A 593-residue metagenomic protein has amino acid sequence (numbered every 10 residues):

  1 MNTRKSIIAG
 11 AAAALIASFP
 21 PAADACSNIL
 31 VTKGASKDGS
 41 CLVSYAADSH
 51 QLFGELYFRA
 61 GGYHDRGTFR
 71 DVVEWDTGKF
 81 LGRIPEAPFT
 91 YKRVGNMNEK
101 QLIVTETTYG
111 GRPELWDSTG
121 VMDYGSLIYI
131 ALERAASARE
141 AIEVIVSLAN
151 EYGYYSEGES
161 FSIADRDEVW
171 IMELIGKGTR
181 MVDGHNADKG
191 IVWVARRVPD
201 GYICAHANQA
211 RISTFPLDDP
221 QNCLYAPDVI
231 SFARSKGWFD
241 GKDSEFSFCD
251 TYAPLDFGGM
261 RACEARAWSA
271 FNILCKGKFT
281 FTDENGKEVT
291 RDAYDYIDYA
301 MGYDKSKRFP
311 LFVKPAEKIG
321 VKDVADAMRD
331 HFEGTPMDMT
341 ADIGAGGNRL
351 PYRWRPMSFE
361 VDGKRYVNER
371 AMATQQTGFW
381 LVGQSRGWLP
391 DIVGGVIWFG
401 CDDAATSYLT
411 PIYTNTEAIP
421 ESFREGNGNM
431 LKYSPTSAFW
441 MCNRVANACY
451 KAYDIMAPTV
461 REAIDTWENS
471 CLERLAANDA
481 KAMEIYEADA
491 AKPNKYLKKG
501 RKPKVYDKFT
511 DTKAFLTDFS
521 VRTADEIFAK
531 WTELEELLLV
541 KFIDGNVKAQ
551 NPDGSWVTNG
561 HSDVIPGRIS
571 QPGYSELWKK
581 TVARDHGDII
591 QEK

Functional and structural regions predicted by a protein language model:
M1-A9: Bacterial N-terminal signal peptides that target proteins for export
G10-S18: Bacterial N-terminal signal peptides
F19-A25: Sec/Tat signal peptide C-region and signal peptidase I cleavage site
C26-Y124, V144-K307, K314-A316: A contiguous strand-loop segment
W116-S118, S126-A135: Second-shell loop/turn segments in exported
R234-G400: Glycine-rich, aromatic-lined ligand/substrate-binding cores of catalytic and carbohydrate-binding domains
A341-E484: Substrate-recognition/cap regions that form aromatic- and gly/pro-loop-enriched pockets for small-molecule ligands
A463-K593: Histidine-centered catalytic/metal-binding microenvironments
